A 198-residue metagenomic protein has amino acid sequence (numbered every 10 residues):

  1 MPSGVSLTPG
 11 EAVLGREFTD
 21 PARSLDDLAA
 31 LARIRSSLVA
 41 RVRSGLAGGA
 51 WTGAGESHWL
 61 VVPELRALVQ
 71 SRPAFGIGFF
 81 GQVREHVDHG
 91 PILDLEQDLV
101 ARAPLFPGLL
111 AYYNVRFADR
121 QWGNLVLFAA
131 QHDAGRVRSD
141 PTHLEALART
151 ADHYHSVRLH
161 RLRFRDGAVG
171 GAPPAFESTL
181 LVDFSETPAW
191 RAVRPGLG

Functional and structural regions predicted by a protein language model:
M1-F117, L162-G198: Short S/T/G/P-rich N-terminal loop/turn motif that feeds into the first structured element of a domain
G76-G81, Y112-D140: Short, well-ordered beta-strand segments in beta-rich or mixed alpha/beta enzyme and ligand-binding folds
V87, H132-D133, A146: A short local loop/turn or secondary-structure capping micro-motif enriched for an aromatic residue
P104, R138-S139, A148: Alpha-helix boundary recognition
P107, D119-Q121, Y154: Coil-to-beta-strand transition motifs
L147-R161: Conserved short beta-strand edge segments in small beta-sheet-based binding/regulatory domains
